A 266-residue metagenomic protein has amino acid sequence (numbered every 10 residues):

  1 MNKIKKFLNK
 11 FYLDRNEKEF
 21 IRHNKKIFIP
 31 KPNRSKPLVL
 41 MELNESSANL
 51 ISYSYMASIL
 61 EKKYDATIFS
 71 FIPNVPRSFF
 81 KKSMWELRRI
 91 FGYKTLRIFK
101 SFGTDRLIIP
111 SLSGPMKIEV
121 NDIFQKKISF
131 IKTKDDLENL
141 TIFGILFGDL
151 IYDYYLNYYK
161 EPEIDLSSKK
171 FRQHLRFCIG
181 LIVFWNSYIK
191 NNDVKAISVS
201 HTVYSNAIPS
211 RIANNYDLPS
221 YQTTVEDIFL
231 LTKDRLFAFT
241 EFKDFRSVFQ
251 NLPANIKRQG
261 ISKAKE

Functional and structural regions predicted by a protein language model:
M1-E42, I59, K63-I179, V225-E266: Conserved N-terminal ligand/cofactor-binding loop architecture of enzyme catalytic domains
E42-Y53: A short, glycine/small-residue-rich beta-strand->loop->alpha-helix junction that serves as a flexible
S46, L175, S198-S200: A generic secondary-structure micro-motif detector that highlights 1-2 residue hydrophobic/ambivalent hotspots embedded
S46-S47, I59-F69, D193, Y216-L218: Short, solvent-exposed loop/edge-beta patches enriched in aromatic
A48-N49, N139, F143, S205: Secondary-structure boundary/capping motif
I51-K62, I208, I212: Short, hydrophobic/amphipathic alpha-helical patches that form generic packing surfaces within helical domains
S54, L175-N186: Short, well-ordered alpha-helical scaffold segments within catalytic/effector domains
L181-L236: Conserved nucleotide-sugar donor-interacting segment of glycosyltransferase catalytic cores, predominantly GT-B
